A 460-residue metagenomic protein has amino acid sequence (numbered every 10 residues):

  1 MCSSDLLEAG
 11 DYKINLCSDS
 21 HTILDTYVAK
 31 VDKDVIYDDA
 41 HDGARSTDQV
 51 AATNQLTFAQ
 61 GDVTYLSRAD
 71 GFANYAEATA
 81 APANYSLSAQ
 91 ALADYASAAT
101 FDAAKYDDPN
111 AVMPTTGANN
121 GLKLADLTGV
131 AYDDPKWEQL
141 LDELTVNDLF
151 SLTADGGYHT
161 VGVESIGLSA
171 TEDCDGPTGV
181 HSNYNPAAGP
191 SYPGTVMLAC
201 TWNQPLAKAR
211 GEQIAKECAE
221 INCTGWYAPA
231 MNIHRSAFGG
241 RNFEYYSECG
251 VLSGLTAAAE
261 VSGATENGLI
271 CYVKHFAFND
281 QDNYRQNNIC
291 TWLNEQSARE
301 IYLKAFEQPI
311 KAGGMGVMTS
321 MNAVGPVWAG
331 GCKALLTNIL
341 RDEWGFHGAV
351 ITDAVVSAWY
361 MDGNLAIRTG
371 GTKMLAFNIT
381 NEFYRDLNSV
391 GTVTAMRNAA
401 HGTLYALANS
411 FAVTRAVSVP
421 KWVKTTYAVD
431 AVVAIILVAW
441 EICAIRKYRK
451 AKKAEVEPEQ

Functional and structural regions predicted by a protein language model:
M1-S4, E8-T22, Y37-Q460: Glycoside hydrolase catalytic-domain context in secreted enzymes
D25-A29: Edge beta-strands of extracellular beta-sandwich domains
V31-K33: Structured interaction patches on ligand/partner-binding surfaces of diverse proteins
